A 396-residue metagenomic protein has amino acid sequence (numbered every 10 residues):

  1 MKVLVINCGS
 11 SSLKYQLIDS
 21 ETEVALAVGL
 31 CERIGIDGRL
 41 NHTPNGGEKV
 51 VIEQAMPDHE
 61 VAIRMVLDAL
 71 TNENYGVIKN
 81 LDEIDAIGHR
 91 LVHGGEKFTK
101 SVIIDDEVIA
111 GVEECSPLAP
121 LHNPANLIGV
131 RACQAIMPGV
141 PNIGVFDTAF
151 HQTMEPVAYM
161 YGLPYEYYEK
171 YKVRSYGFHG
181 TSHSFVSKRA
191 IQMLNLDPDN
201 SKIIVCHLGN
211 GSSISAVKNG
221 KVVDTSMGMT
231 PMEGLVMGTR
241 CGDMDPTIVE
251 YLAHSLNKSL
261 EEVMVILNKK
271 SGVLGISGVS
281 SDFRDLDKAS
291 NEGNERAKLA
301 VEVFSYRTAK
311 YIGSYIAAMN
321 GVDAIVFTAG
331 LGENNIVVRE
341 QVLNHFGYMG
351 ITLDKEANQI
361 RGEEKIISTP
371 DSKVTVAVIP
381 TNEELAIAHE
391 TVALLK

Functional and structural regions predicted by a protein language model:
V3, S12-M56, G228: Short glycine-rich, Thr/Ser-proximal phosphate-binding strand/loop in the N-terminal lobe of ATP-dependent enzymes
G9, H89-V92, L208, V326-N334: Glycine-rich beta-strand-to-loop/alpha-helix junction loops that act as flexible
A69-I84, A190-D197, I312-D323: Phosphate/pyrophosphate-binding loops at sites that engage ATP/ADP/AMP, CoA/4′-phosphopantetheine, polyphosphate
L70-H122, I143, A149-A158: Short beta-strand-loop/turn "lid" adjacent to the catalytic site in phosphate-handling enzymes
F150-A253: Glycine-rich phosphate-binding loop of actin/hexokinase-like ATP-binding domains
G272-I276, F283-A318: Adenine-nucleotide phosphate-binding core of ATP-dependent small-molecule kinases
D323-F346: Glycine-rich phosphate-binding loops at beta-strand->alpha-helix junctions
E364-K396: Structural signal for terminal/edge beta-strands and the immediately following C-terminal loop/tail that closes
